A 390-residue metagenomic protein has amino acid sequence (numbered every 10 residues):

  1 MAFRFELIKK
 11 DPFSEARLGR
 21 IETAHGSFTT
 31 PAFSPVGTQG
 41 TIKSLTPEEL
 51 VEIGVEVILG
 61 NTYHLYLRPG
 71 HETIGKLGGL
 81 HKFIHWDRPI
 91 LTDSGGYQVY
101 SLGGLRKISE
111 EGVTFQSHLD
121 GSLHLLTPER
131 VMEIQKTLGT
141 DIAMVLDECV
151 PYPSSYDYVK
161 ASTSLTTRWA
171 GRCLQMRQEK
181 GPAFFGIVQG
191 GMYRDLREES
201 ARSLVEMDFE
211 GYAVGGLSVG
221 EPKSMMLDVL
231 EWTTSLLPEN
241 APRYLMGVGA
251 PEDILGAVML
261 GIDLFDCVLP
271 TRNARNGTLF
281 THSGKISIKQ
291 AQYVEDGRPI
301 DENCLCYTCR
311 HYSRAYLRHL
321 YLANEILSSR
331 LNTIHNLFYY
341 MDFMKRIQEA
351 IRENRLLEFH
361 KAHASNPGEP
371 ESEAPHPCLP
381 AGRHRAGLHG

Functional and structural regions predicted by a protein language model:
M1-Q178, A291-V294: Non-catalytic, usually N-terminal nucleic-acid engagement modules in DNA/RNA processing proteins
M1-R20, F28-A32, G37, K43-S44 (+3 more regions): C-terminal extensions of enzymes
G26, I58, D93, Q135 (+5 more regions): Conserved, mostly hydrophobic/aromatic
E56, D141, E210, D263 (+1 more regions): Short acidic/polar active-site loop segments enriched in Thr and Asp
R130, I134-L138, A161-R172, E199 (+5 more regions): A non-catalytic, amphipathic alpha-helix used as a structural packing/dimerization or gating element in enzyme scaffolds
P151-S155, K160, G211-L217, I326-S329: Glycine- and acidic
S164, M176, K180-I300: Glycine-rich phosphate/ribose-binding loops and adjacent secondary-structure elements that form binding surfaces
L379-L388: Short Gly/Ser/Thr- and charged-rich N-terminal loops/segments that act as flexible capping/hinge elements
